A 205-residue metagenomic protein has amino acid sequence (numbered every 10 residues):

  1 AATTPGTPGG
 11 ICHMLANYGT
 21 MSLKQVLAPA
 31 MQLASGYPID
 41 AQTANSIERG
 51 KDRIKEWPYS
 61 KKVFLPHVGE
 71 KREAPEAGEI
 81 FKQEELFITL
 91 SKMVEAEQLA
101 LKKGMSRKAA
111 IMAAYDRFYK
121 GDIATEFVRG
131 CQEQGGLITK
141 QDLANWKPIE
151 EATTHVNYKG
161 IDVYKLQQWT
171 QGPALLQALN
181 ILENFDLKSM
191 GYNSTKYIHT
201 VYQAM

Functional and structural regions predicted by a protein language model:
A1-M205: Feature marks proteins synthesized as precursors that undergo proteolytic processing into two chains
